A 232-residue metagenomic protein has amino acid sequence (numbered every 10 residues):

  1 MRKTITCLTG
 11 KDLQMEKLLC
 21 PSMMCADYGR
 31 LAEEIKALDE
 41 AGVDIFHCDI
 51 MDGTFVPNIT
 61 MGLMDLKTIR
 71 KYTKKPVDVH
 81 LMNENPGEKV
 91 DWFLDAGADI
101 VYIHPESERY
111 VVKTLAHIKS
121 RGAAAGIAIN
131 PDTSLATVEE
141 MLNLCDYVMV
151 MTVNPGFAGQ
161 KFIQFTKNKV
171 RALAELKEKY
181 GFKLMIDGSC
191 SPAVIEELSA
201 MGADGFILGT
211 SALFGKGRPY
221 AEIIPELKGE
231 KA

Functional and structural regions predicted by a protein language model:
R2-A96, I100-Y102, E108-Y110, A125 (+5 more regions): Conserved N-terminal beta1-alpha1 strand-loop-helix module at the mouth
S22, H80, A128, M151 (+2 more regions): Generic beta-sheet signal
L31, D49, F93, V148 (+3 more regions): Conserved, mostly hydrophobic/aromatic
G42, Y72-K75, S120-G122, L176-F182 (+2 more regions): Short helix-capping segments at alpha-helix termini
M51, N130, S189: Short loop/turn motifs enriched for small/polar and acidic residues
E88-K89, D99-A172, L176-K183: Conserved anion-binding
E106-S107, T152-A158, M201-Y220: Glycine-rich phosphate-binding active-site loops on the catalytic face of alpha/beta enzymes
K113, G229-A232: Expand to "…catalyze enediolate/carbanion chemistry for C-C bond making/breaking, isomerization, decarboxylation
